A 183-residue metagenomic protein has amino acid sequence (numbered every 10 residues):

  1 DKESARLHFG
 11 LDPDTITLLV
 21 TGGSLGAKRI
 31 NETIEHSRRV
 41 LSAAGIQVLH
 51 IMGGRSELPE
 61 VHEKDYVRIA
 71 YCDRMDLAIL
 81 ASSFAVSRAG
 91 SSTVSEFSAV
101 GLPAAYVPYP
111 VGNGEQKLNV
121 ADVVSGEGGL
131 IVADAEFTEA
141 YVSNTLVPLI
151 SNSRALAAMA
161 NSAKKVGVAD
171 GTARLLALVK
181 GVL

Functional and structural regions predicted by a protein language model:
E3-L7, L11-S87, V94, K117-A121 (+1 more regions): Donor-nucleotide binding loops and adjacent catalytic segments primarily of GT-B fold Leloir glycosyltransferases
L7, A155-A169: A short, well-ordered alpha-helix in the C-terminal region of glycosyltransferases
G22-S24, K165, L178: Conserved donor-binding loops in enzymes that form glycosidic bonds
L80-S82, S98-V107, G126: Conserved donor-binding/catalytic loop of nucleotide-activated donor transferases
S87, P103-N113: Short hydrophobic beta-strand element within catalytic cores of glycosyltransferases and related nucleotide-activated
E96-A99, G114-G126: Short acidic/histidine- and often glycine-rich active-site loop of Leloir-type glycosyltransferases that engages
A104, D122-A135, V147-P148: A short acidic/histidine/glycine-rich donor-binding loop in glycosyltransferase catalytic cores
P148, V168-L183: C-terminal alpha-helical cap of glycosyltransferases
